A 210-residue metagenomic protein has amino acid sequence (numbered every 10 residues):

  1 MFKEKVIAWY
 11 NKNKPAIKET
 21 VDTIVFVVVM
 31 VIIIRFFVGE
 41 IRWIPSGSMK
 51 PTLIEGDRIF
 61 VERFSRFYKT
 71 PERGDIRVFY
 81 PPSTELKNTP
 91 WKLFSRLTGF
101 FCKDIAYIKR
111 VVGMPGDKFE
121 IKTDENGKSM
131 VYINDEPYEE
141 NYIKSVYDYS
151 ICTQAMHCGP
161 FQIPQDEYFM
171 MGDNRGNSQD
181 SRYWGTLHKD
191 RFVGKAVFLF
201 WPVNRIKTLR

Functional and structural regions predicted by a protein language model:
F2-V21, I33, F37, R42-W43 (+1 more regions): Soluble "head" domains of membrane/secretory-pathway proteins
T23-V31: Hydrophobic alpha-helical membrane-embedded or membrane-associated segments
S46: A short acidic/basic microdomain associated with nuclease active sites
